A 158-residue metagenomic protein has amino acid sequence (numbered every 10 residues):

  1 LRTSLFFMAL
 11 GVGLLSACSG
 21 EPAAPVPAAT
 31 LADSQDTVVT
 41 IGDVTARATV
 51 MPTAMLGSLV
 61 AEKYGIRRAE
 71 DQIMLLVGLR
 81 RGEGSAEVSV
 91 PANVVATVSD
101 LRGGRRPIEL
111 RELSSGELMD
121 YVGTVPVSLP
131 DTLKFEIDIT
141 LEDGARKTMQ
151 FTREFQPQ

Functional and structural regions predicted by a protein language model:
L1-F7: Bacterial N-terminal signal peptides that target proteins for export
V12-L15: Bacterial Sec-type N-terminal signal peptides, specifically the leucine/valine-rich hydrophobic h-region
C18-P22: Bacterial signal peptide processing site
S34-R68, V125: Post-signal-peptide N-terminal segment of Sec-exported extracytoplasmic proteins
R67-E109, S114-L118: Mid-length scaffold segments of soluble, non-membrane domains
R111-E136: Short, solvent-exposed, Trp/other aromatic-anchored flexible loops in extracytoplasmic proteins
L113, T152-Q158: Short beta-strand edge segments in extracellular beta-sheet folds
L141-T148: Short acidic/polar inter-strand loop motif in beta-rich domains
